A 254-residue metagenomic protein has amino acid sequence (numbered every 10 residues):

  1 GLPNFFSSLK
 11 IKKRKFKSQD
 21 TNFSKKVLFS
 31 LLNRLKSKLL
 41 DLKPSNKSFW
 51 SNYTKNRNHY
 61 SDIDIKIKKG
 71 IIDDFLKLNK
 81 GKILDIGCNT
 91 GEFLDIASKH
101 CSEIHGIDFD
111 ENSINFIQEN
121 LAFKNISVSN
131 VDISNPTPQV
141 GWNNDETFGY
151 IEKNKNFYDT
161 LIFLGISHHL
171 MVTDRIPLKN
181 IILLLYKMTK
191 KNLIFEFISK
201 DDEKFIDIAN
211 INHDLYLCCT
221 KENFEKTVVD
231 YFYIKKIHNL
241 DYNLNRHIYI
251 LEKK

Functional and structural regions predicted by a protein language model:
K80-N89: Conserved class I S-adenosyl-L-methionine
T90-C101: Conserved SAM-binding loop of SAM-dependent methyltransferases across substrates and taxa, primarily the Class I
E103-D108: Conserved SAM-binding motif I beta-strand of class I
Q118-K155: S-adenosyl-L-methionine
I162: A conserved beta-strand element that flanks and buttresses the S-adenosyl-L-methionine
L170-L184: A short, conserved alpha-helix within the catalytic core of class I
T189-S199: Conserved beta-strand signature within the Rossmann-like core of class I S-adenosyl-L-methionine
L215-Y231: Short alpha-helix
